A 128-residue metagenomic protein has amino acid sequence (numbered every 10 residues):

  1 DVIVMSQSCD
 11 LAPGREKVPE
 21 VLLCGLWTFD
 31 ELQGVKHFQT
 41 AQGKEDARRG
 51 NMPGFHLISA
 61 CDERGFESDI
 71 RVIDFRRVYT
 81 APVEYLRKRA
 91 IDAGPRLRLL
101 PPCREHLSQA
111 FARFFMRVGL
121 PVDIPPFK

Functional and structural regions predicted by a protein language model:
V4-R48: Compact nucleic-acid interaction/catalytic patches
V35-K128: C-terminal terminal-subdomain/extension
